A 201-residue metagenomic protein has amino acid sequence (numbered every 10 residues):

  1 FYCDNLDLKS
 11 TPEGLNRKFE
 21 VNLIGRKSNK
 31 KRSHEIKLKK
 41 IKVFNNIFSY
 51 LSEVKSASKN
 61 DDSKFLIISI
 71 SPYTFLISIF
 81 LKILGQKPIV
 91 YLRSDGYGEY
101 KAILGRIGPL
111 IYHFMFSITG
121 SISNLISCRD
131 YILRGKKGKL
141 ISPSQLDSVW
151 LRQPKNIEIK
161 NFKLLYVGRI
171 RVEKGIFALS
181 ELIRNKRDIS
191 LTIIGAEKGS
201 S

Functional and structural regions predicted by a protein language model:
F1-K31, E181-N185: N-terminal subdomain of nucleotide-sugar transferases
C3-D4, G96-F116: Nucleotide-sugar donor phosphate/pyrophosphate-binding loop at the beta->alpha transition of glycosyltransferases
L6, F162, R171-N185: A conserved mid-protein helix/loop that constitutes part of the nucleotide-sugar donor-binding site
K9-E13, I83, R106-L125: Membrane-proximal helix-turn-helix segments that form the acceptor-binding/catalytic region of lipid-linked
F65-Q86, V90-Y97, I132-G135: An aromatic- and histidine-rich active-site surface loop
Y112-P154: A short, active-site helix/loop in glycosyltransferases that binds the activated sugar's phosphate group
V167-R171, E197-G199: Short donor-sugar binding/catalytic loops of nucleotide-sugar-dependent glycosyltransferases, especially enzymes
L191-S201: Glycosyltransferase donor-sugar binding loop
